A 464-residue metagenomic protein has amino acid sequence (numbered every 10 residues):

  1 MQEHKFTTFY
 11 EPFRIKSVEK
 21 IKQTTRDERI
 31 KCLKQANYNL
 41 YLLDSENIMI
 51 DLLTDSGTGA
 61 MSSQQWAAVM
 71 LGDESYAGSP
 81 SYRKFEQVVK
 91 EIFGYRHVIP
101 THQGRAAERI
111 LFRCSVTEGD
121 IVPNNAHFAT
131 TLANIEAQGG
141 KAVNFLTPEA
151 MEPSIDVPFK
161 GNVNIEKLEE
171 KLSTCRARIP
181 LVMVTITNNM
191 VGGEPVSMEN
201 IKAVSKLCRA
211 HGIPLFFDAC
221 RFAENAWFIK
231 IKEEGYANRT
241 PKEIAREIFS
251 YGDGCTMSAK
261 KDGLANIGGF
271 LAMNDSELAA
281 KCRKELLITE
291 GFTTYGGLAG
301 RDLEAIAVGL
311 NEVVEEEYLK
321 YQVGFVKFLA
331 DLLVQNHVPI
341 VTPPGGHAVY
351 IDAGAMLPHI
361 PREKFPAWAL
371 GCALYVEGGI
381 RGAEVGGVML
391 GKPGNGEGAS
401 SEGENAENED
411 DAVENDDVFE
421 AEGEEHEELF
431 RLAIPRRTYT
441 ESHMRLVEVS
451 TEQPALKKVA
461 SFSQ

Functional and structural regions predicted by a protein language model:
Q2-Y38, L42-A60, Q65, E74-V98 (+3 more regions): Conserved PLP-enzyme active-site core in the AAT-like
S258, V385-V388: Acidic carboxylate-rich catalytic motifs and surrounding loops in phosphoryl-/glycosyl-chemistry enzymes
N266-G268, G346, E427-R431: Short, solvent-exposed beta-strand edge segments and adjacent coil->beta transition regions
T289-E290, G378-R381, T451-A455: A common structural junction motif
R301, V341-A348, G387, E427: Short Gly/Ser/Thr- and Asp/Glu-enriched loop/turn motifs at secondary-structure junctions
V313, G394-Q464: PLP-dependent enzyme catalytic core of the Aspartate aminotransferase-like
V326, A353-E384, G396-G403, E414-E425: Active-site loop ensemble at the mouth of alpha/beta enzyme cores that anchors a bound cofactor
G346-H359, P393, R431-P435: A short beta-alpha structural unit
